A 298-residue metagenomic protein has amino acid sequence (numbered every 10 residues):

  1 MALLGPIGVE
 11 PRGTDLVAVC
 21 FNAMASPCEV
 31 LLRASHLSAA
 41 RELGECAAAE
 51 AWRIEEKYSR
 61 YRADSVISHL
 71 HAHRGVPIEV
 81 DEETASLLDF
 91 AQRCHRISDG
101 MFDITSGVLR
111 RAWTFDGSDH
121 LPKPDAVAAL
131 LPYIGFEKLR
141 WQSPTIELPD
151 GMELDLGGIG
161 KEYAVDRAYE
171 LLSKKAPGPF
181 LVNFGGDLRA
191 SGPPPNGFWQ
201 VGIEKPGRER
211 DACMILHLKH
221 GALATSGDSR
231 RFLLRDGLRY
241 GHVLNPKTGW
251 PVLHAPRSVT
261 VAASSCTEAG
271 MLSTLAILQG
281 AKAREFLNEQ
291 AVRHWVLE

Functional and structural regions predicted by a protein language model:
M1-E298: Mature catalytic core of soluble alpha/beta enzymes
